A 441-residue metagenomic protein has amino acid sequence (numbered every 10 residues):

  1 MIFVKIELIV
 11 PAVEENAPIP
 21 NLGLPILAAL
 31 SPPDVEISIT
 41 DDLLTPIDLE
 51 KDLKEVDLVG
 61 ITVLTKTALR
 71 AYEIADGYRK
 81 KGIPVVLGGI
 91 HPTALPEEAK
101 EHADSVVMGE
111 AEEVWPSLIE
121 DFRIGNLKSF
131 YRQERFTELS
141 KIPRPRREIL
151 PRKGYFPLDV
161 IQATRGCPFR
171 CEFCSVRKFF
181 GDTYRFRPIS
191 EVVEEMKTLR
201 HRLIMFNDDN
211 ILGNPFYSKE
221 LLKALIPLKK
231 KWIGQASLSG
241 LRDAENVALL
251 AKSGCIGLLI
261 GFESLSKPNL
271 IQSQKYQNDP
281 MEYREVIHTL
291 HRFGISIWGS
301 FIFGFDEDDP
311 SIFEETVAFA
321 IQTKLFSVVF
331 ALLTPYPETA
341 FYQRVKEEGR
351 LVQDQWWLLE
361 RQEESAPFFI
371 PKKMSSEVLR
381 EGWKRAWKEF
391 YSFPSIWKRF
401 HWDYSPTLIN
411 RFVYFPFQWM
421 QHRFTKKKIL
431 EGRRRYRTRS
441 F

Functional and structural regions predicted by a protein language model:
M1-I9, A17, P33-I39, D52 (+5 more regions): Radical SAM enzyme core and accessory elements
M1-L199, L203: Acidic, low-complexity intrinsically disordered segments
E15, A94-E98, F169, F216 (+4 more regions): Flexible glycine/acidic-rich beta-alpha junction loops that bind and position SAM and/or redox cofactors in anaerobic
I19-G23, D52, R70-I74, P188 (+5 more regions): Residues at alpha-helix caps and immediate loop-helix transition turns in enzyme cores, especially N- and C-cap
L30, D34, G77, K81 (+12 more regions): Alpha-helical structural signal in soluble globular domains
V86-L87, V107, F130-Y131, I233-Q235 (+3 more regions): Structural detector of well-ordered beta-strand residues that form the stable sheet scaffold of enzyme domains
E98-S117, L249-L258, E315-F330: Structural recognition of alpha->loop->beta junctions
P143-W298, F305, P310-S311, A318: Radical SAM [4Fe-4S] cluster-binding motif and immediate context
